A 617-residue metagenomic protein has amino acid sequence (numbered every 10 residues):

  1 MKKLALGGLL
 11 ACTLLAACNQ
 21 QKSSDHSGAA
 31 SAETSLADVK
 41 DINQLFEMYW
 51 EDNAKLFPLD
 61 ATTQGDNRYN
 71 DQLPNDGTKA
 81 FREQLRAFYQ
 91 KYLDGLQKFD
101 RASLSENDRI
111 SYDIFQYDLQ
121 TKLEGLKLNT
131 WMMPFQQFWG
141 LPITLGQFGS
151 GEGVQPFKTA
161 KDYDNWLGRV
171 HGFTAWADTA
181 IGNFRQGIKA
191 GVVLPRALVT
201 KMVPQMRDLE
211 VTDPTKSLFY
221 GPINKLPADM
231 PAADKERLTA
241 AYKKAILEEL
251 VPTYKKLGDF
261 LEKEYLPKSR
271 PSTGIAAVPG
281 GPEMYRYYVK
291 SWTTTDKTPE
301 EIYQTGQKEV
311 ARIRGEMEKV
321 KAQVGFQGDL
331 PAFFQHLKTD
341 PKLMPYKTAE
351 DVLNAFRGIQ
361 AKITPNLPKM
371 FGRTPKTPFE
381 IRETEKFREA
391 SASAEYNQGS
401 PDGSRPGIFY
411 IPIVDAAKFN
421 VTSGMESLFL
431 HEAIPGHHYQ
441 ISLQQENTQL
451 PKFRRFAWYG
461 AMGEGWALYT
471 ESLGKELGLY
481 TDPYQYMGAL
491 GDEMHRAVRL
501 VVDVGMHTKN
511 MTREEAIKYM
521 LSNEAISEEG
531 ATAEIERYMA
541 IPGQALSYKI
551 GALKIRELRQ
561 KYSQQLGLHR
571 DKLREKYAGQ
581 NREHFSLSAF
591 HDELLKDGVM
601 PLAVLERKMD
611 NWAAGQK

Functional and structural regions predicted by a protein language model:
M1-L4: Positively charged n-region of N-terminal signal peptides that target proteins for export
L14-A17: C-terminal motif of bacterial Sec signal peptides marking the signal peptidase cleavage site
N19-K617: N-terminal maturation segment of proteins
